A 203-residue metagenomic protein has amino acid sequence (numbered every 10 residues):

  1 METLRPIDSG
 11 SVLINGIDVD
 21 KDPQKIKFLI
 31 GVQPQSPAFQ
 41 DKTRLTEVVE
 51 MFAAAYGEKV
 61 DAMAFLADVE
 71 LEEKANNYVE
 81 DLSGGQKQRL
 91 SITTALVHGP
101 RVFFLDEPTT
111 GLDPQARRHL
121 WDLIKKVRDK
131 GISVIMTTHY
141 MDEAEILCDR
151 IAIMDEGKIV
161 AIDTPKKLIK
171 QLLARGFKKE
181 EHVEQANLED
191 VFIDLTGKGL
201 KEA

Functional and structural regions predicted by a protein language model:
E2: Helix-to-loop junction immediately C-terminal to a conserved catalytic motif
G10-D18, I26: Conserved ABC transporter NBD signature motif
E50, A54-K74: Conserved ABC ATPase "signature" region
Y78-L82: Conserved ABC ATPase signature
V97-R101: A short, proline-enriched helix->beta-strand linker immediately N-terminal to the Walker B motif in ABC-type P-loop
F103-D106: Catalytic Walker B motif of ABC-type/P-loop ATPase nucleotide-binding domains
I162-D163: ABC ATPase "signature
